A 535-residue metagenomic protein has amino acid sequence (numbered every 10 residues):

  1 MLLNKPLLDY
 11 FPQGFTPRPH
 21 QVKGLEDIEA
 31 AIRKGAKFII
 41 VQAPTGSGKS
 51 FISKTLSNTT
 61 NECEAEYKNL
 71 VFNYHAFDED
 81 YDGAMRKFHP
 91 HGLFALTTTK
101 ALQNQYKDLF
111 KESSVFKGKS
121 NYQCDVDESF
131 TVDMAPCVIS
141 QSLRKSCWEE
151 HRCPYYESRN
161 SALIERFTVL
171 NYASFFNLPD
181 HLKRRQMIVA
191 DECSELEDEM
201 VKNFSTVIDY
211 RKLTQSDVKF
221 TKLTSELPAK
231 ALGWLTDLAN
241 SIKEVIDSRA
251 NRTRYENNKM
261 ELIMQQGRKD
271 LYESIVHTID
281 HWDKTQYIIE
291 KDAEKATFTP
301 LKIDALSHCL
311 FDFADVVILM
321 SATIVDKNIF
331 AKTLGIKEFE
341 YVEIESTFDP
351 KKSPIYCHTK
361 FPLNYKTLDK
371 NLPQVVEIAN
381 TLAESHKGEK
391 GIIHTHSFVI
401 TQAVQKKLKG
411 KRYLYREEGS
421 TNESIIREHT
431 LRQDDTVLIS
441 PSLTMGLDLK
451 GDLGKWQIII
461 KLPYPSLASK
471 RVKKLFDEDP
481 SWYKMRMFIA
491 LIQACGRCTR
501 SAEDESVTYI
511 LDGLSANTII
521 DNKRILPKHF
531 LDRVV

Functional and structural regions predicted by a protein language model:
L2-F11, T16-T45, A65-E79, E112-S146 (+2 more regions): Conserved coupling segment at the C-terminus of the helicase ATP-binding
G35-I39, L56-K107: Conserved SF1/SF2 helicase motif Ia
K49: Conserved lysine of the Walker
K117-Y122, Y172-S174, T395-V399, L414-R427 (+1 more regions): Conserved helicase motor
E149, Y155-R166, F176-M187, F311-D312: Short basic/glycine-enriched coil/helix segment immediately N-terminal to the Walker B
S161-N177, R432-M445: Conserved two-lobed SF2 helicase motor
T359-K370, E418-A516: Conserved RecA-like P-loop NTPase helicase motor core
